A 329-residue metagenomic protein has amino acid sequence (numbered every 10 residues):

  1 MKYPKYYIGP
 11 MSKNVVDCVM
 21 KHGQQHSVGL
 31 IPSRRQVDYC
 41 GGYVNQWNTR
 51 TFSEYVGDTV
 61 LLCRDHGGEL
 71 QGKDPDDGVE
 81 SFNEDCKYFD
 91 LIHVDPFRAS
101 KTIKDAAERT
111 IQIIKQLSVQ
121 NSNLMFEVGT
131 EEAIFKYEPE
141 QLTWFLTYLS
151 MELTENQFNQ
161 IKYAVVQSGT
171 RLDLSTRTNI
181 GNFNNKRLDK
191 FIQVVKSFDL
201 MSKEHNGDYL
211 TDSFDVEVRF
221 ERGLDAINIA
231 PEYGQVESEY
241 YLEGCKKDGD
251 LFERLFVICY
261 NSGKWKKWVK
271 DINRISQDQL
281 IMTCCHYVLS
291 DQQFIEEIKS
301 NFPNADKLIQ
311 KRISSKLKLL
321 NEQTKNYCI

Functional and structural regions predicted by a protein language model:
M1-N45: N-terminal capping/small domains of soluble enzymes
K2-K13, P75, Y88, D105-S122 (+3 more regions): Active-site capping/gating regions of soluble enzymes
V19, D65, V128, R219: Conserved, mostly hydrophobic/aromatic
G29-L30, L61, L91-V94, D225-P231: Short hydrophobic alpha-helical runs that function as membrane-insertion/retention elements
R34-Q120: Active-site beta->alpha loop and helix N-cap motifs at the rims of alpha/beta catalytic domains
C63, H93, E127-T130, K203: Generic enzyme active-site microenvironment
